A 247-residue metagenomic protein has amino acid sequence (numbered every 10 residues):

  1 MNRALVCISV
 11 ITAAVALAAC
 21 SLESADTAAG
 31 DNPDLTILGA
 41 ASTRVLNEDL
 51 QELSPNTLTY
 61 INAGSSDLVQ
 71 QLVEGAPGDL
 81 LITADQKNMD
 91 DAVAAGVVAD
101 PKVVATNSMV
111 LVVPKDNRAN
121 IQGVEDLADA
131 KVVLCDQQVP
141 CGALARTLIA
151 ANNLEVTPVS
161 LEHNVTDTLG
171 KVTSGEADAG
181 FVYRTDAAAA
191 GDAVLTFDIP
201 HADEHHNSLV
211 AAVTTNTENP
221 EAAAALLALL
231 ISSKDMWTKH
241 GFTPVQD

Functional and structural regions predicted by a protein language model:
M1-S24: Secretory targeting and sorting signals
C20-E52, S66, Q70-V73, D85-Q86 (+4 more regions): Exported/periplasmic ABC-transporter solute-binding proteins
T57-S66: A short beta-strand-loop structural module common to alpha/beta enzyme folds
D79-T83: Periplasmic-binding protein-like
G96, D100-K102: Central helical "cap/lid" subdomain
